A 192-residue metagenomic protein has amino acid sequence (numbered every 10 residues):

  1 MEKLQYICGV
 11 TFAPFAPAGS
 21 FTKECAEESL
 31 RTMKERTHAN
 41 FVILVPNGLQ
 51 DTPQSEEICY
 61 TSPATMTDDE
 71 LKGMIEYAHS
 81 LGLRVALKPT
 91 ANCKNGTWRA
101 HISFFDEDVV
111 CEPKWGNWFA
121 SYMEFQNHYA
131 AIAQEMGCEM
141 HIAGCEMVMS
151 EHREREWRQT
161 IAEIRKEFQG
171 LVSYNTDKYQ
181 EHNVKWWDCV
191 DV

Functional and structural regions predicted by a protein language model:
M1-M33: Boundary/entry segment of secreted carbohydrate-active catalytic domains
K3-Q5, G116-F125, A130-M136, M140-V192: Noncatalytic carbohydrate-binding groove/subsite architecture in carbohydrate-active enzymes
Y6-C8, A39-E56, E70-S150: Substrate-binding cleft and catalytic face of glycoside hydrolase catalytic domains, especially the flexible beta-alpha
F15-A26, Q50, S62-M66, F119-M123 (+2 more regions): Acidic-and-aromatic substrate-binding clefts and catalytic sites of carbohydrate-active enzymes
Y60-T61, S103-D106, T160, V190-V192: Short, hinge-like loop/turn segments at secondary-structure boundaries
M66-A78, L83, W157-G170: Alpha-helix-loop-beta-strand connector modules within alpha/beta enzyme cores
